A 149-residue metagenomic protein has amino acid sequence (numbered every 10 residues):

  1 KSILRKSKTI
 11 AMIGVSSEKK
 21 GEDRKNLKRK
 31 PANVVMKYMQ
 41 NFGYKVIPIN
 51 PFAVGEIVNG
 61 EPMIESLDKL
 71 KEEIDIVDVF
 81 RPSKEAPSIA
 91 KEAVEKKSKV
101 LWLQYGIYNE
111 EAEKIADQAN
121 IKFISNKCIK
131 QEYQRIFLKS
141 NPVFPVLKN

Functional and structural regions predicted by a protein language model:
K1-D75, R81-N149: Structural/interface elements that position substrates and couple domains in central-metabolism enzymes
